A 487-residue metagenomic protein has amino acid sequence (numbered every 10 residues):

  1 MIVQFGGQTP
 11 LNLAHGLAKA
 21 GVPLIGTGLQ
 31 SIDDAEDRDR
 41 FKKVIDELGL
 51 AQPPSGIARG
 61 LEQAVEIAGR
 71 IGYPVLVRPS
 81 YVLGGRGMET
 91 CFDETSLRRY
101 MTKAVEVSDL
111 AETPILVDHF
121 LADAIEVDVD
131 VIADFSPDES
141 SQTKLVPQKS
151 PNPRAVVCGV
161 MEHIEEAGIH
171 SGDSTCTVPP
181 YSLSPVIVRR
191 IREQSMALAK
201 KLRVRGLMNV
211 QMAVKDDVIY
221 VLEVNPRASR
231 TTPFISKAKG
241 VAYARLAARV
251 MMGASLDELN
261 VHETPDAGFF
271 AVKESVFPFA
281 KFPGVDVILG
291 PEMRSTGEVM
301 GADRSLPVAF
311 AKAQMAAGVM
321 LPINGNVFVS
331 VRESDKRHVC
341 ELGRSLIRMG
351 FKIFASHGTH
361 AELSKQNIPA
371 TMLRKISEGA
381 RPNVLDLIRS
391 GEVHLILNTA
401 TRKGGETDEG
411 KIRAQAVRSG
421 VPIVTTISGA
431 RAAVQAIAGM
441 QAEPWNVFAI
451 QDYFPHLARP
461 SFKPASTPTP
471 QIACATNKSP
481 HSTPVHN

Functional and structural regions predicted by a protein language model:
I2-E36, A51-G56, L346, R418-I427: A short, GP-enriched loop/loop-strand-helix hinge that lies immediately N-terminal to, or at the N-terminal rim
V3, L24-T27, P54-I57, V77 (+10 more regions): General beta-strand structural signal in soluble alpha/beta enzymes
Q4-Q8, L29-E36, Q52-E62, I67 (+8 more regions): Alpha-helix capping and helix-loop boundary segments enriched in small/acidic/polar residues
Q8-L11, V22, G26, V44 (+4 more regions): ATP-dependent carboxylate activation and anion-phosphoryl transfer catalytic cores that bind Mg-ATP to form
T27-M88, S364-L373, S428-A436: A conserved helix-loop-beta module that forms one wall/lid of the active-site cleft in ATP-utilizing catalytic domains
E139-P151, S461-Q471, A475-P484: Intrinsic disorder/low-complexity segments
L207, K215, A228-P233, K237-G240 (+8 more regions): Acidic, glycine-enriched active-site microenvironments
